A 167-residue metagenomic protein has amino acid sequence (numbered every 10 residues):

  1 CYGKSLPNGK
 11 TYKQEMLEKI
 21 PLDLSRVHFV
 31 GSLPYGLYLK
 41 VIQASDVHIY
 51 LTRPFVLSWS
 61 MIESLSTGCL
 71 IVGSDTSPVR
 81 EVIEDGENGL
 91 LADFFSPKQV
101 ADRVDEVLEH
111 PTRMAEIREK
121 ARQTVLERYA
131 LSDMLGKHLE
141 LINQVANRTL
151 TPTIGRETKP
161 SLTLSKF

Functional and structural regions predicted by a protein language model:
K13-L33: Nucleotide-activated donor-binding/catalytic signature segment of Leloir-type glycosyltransferases, i.e., the conserved
S32, K40-S45: Short alpha-helical donor nucleotide-sugar binding micro-motif in glycosyltransferases
L39, S58-S66, R80-E81, E87: Short alpha-helical segment that forms part of, or immediately flanks, the ligand-binding pocket in carbohydrate-active
R53: Aromatic "clamp/platform" in nucleotide-sugar-dependent glycosyltransferases that forms part of the donor/acceptor
L70-G73: Short hydrophobic beta-strand element within catalytic cores of glycosyltransferases and related nucleotide-activated
D85-G86, L90-P97, E106-P111: Conserved acidic donor-binding segment of nucleotide-sugar-dependent glycosyltransferases
Q99, E106, R113-E127, M134-E140: A short, well-ordered alpha-helix in the C-terminal region of glycosyltransferases
L131-F167: C-terminal alpha-helical cap of glycosyltransferases
